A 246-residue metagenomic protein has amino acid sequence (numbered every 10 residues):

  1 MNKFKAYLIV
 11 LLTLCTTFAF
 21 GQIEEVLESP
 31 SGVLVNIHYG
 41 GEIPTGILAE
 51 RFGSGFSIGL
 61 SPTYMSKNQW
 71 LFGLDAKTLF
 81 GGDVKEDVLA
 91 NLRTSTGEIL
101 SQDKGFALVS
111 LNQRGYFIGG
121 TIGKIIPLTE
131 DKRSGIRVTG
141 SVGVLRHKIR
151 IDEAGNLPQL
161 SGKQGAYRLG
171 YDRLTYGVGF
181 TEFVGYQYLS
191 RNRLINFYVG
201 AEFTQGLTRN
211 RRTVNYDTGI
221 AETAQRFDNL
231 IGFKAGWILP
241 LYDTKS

Functional and structural regions predicted by a protein language model:
M1-L8: Bacterial N-terminal signal peptides that target proteins for export
L14-F18: N-terminal signal peptide c-region/cleavage motif recognized by signal peptidases
G21-D75, G236, P240: Short glycine/proline- and aromatic-enriched beta-strand/turn motifs that initiate or cap beta-hairpins
Q22-G32, N68-Q69, P127-G135, L189-F197 (+1 more regions): Short loop/turn motifs that connect adjacent beta-strands in outer-membrane beta-barrel proteins
I37-G41, L60-Y64, A76-T78, I118-K124 (+4 more regions): Residues on the lipid-exposed face of transmembrane beta-strands in outer-membrane beta-barrel proteins
G46-R51, G82-G115, H147-G177, T208-G232: Extracellular/periplasm-exposed beta-strand and loop segments of Gram-negative cell-envelope proteins, dominated by
E182-S246: Predominantly the C-terminal beta-signal and adjacent terminal strand-loop region of outer-membrane beta-barrel
